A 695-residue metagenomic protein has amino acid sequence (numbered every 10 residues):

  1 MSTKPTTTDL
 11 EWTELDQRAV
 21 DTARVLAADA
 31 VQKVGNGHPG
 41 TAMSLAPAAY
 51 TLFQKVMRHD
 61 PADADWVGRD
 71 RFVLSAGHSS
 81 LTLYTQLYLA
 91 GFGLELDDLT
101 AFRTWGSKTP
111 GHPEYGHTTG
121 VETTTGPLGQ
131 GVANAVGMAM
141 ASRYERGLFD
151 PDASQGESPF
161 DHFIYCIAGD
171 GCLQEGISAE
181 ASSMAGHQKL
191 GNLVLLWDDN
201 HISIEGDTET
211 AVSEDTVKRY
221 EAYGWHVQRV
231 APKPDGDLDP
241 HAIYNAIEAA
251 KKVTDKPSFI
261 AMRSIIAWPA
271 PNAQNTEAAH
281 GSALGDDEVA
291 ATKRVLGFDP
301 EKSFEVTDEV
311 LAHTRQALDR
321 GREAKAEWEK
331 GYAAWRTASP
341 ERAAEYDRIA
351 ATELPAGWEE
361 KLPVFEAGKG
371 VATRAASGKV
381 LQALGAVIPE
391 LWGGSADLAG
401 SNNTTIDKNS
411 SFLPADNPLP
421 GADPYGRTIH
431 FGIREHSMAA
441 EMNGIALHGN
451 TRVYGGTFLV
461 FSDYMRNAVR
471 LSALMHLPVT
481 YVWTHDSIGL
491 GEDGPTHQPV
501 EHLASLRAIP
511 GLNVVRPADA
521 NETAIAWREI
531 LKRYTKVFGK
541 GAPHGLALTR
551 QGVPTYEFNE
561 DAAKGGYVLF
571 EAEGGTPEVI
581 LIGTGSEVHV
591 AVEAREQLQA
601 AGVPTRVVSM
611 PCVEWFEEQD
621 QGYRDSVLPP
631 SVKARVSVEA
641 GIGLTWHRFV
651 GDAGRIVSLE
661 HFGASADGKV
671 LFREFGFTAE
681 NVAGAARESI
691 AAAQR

Functional and structural regions predicted by a protein language model:
S2-F163, L318, R322-A542, G552 (+2 more regions): Thiamine diphosphate
A28-Q32, G169, H201, W225-Q228 (+1 more regions): A broad detector of the eukaryotic-type serine/threonine protein kinase catalytic domain
V67-G68, A261-P355, E614: Terminal amphipathic helices with adjacent charged low-complexity linkers/tails
L74, C166, E175, L195-W197 (+10 more regions): General beta-strand structural signal in soluble alpha/beta enzymes
G77, G126-L128, G169-G171, D198-N200 (+9 more regions): An acidic- and aromatic-residue-enriched active-site/binding cleft used to recognize and process polar
T104-G116, N134, M140, Y144-D161 (+3 more regions): Thiamine diphosphate
D170, A279, F365-E366: Intrinsically disordered, low-complexity segments enriched in small/flexible residues
G171-I177: Short acidic, Gly/Ser-rich segments with clustered Asp/Glu that frequently serve as metal-coordination loops in enzyme
